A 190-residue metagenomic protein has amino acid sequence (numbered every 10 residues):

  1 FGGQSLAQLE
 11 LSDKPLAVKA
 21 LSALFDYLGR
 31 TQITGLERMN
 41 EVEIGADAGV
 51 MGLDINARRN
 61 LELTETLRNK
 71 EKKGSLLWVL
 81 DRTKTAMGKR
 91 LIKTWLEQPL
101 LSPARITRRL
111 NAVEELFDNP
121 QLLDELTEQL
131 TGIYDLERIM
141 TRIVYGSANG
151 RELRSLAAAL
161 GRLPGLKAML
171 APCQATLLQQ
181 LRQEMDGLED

Functional and structural regions predicted by a protein language model:
F1-E115, D124, E128-T131, D135-V144 (+1 more regions): Charged catalytic and DNA/RNA-contacting regions of genome-maintenance and nucleic-acid-processing enzymes
